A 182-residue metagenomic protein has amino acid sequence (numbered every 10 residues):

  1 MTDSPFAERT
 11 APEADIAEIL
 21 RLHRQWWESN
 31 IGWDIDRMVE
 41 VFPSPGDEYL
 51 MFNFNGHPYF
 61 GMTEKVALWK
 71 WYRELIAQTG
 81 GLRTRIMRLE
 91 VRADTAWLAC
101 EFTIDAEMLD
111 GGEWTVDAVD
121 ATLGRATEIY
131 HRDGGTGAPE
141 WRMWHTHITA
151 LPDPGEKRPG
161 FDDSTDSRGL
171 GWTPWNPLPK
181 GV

Functional and structural regions predicted by a protein language model:
M1-A14, W175-V182: Basic/polar N-terminal segments that are highly enriched at the extreme N-terminus, encompassing both cleavable
T2, E113-S164: Short beta-strand edge/turn micro-motifs at domain boundaries
E13-A17, I35-D94: A solvent-exposed, acidic/Ser-Thr-rich amphipathic alpha-helical stretch
D15-D34: Short, aromatic-enriched amphipathic alpha-helices that serve as compact interaction elements
F52-F54, L109-W114: Short acidic, glycine/proline-rich loop/turn micro-motifs
G81-R85, A99-E101, D120-T127: Short, surface-exposed coil-to-beta transition loops
A93-D110, G124: A short hydrophobic beta-strand element
P152-V182: Acidic/histidine-enriched, glycine/proline-rich intrinsically disordered or flexible terminal extensions
